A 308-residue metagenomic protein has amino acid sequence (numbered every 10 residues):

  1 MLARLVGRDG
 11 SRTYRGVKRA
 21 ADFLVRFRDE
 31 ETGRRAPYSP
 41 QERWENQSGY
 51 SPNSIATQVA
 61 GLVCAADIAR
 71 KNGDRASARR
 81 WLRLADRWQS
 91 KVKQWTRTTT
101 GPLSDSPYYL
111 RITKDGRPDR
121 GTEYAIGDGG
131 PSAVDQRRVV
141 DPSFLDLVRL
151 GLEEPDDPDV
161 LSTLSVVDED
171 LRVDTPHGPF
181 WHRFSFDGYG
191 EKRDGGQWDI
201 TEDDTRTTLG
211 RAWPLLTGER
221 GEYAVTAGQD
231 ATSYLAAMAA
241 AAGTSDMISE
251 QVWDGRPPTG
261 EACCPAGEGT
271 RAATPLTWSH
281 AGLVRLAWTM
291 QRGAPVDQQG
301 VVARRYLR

Functional and structural regions predicted by a protein language model:
M1, Y124-I126, S132-E154, G210-R308: C-terminal capping/lid segments that line or modulate ligand- or cofactor-binding pockets
M1-E30, P52-V59, L276-M290: Aromatic-rich carbohydrate-recognition surfaces in CAZymes
L2-Y14, E45, C64-R83, E154: Inter-helical turn/loop segments and adjacent helix faces that build the functional surface of alpha-helical bundle
R8-R15, E42-A56, A76-R79, V134-D135 (+2 more regions): Alpha-helix capping and helix-loop boundary segments enriched in small/acidic/polar residues
G16-E30, T57-K71, R80-T98, V166 (+2 more regions): Alpha-helical scaffold segments in carbohydrate-active enzymes
E30-Y50, R120-G130, Q197-I200, G260-G269: Acidic/His metal-coordination segments adjacent to aromatic residues that form catalytic metal sites in metalloenzymes
P52-V59, A78-L215: Extended ligand-binding clefts on enzyme/binding-domain cores
V59, A66, A78, A85 (+3 more regions): Heptad-repeat amphipathic alpha-helical coiled-coil interaction surface used for oligomerization/assembly
